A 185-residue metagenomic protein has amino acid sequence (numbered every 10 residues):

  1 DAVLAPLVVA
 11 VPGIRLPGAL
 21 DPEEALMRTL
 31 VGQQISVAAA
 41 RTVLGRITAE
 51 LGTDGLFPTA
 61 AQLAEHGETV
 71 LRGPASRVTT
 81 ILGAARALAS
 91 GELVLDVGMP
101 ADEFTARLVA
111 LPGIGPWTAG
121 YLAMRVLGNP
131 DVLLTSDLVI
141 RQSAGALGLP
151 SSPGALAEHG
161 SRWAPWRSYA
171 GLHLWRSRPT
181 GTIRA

Functional and structural regions predicted by a protein language model:
D1-A185: HhH-family (HhH-GPD) DNA N-glycosylase catalytic core used in base-excision repair
